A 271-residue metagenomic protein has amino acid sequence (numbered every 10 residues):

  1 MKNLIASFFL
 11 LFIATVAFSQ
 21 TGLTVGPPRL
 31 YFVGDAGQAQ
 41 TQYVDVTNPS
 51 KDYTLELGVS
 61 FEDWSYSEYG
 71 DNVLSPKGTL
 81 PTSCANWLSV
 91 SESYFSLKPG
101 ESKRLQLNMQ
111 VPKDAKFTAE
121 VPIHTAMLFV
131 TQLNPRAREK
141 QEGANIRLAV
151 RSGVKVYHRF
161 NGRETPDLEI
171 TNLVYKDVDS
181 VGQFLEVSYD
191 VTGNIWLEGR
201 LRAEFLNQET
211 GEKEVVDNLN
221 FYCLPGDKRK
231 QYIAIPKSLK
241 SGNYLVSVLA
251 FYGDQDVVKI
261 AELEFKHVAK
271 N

Functional and structural regions predicted by a protein language model:
Q20-Y53, Y94, L168-G182: Beta-sheet-dominated interaction scaffolds and their linkers
T24, Y53-L107, L201-A203, N207-K213: Surface-exposed binding patches on compact interaction domains or structured appendages
G26, G37-Y43, K103-L105, T118-M127 (+1 more regions): Short, solvent-exposed loop/turn segments enriched in Ser/Thr/Gly
L30-V33, S91-L97, D217-C223, I235-P236 (+1 more regions): Beta-strand-rich interaction surfaces with strong enrichment in secreted/lumenal proteins
Q40-Q42, F95-M109, G226-I233: Short Pro-Gly-centered flexible turn/kink motifs
Y43-T47, F184-T192, A234: Short edge beta-strand/loop segments characteristic of extracellular beta-sandwich folds
L55-W64, V111-H158, L239-N271: Terminal connector regions
